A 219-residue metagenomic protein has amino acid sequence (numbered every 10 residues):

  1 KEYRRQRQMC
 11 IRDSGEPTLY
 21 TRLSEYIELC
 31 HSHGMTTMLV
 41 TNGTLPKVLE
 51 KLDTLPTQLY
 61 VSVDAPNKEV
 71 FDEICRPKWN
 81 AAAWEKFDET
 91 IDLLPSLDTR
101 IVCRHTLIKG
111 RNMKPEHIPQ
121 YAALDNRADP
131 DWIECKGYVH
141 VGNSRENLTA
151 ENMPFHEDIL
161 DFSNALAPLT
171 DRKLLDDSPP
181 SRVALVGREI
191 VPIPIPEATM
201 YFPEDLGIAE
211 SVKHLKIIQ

Functional and structural regions predicted by a protein language model:
K1-C10: Single conserved hydrophobic/aromatic residue that forms the stacking wall/gate of nucleotide- or nucleobase-binding
S14-P56, V63-E69, A82, L107-P119: Canonical radical SAM enzyme core domain
S24-S32, I91-S96, S163, A167: Surface-exposed amphipathic alpha-helices with a cationic face
D53-L59, R127-D131: Glycine-enriched alpha-helix->loop->beta-strand junction motifs that scaffold or abut catalytic
E73-N80, N147-M153: Short glycine-enriched, charge-decorated loop/helix-capping segments at active-site entrances that position
R76-S96: Glycine-rich S-adenosyl-L-methionine
P95-S96, N112-Q219: Auxiliary Fe-S-binding modules of radical SAM enzymes
